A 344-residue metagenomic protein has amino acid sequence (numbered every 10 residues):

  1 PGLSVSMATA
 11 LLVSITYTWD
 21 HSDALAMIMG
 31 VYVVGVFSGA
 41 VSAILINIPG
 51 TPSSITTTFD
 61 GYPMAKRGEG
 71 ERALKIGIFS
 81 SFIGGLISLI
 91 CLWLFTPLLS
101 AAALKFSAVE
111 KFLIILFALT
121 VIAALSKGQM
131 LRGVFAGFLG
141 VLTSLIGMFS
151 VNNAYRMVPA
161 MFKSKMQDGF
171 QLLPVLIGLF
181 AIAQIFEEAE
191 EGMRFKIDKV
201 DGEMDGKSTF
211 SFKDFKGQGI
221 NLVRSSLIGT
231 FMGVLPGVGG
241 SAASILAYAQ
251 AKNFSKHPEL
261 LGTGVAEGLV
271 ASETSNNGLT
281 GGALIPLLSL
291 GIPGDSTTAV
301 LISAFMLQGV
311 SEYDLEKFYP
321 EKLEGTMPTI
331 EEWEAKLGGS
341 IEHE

Functional and structural regions predicted by a protein language model:
P1-A24, P97-S100, L104, P159-V265: Helix-loop-helix hairpins and the membrane-proximal interhelical loops of multi-pass alpha-helical transport proteins
P1-T9, D23, I44-T57, F106-K111 (+2 more regions): Short, non-helical or kinked segments that cap or interrupt transmembrane helices
P1-V5, G35-N47, I122-K127, S226-V238 (+1 more regions): Transmembrane alpha-helix interface/packing and boundary motifs in multi-pass membrane proteins, characterized by
L11, L45-A73, L98, D201-E203 (+3 more regions): Flexible loop linkers connecting adjacent transmembrane helices in multi-pass alpha-helical membrane transporters
L12, T16, A26, G30-S42 (+16 more regions): Alpha-helical transmembrane segments in multi-pass membrane proteins
S22-A26, M64-S80, K256-G268: Membrane-interface alpha-helices at helix entry/exit sites of multi-pass transporters
Y32-A43, T51, V265-L290, E312-E324 (+1 more regions): A structural-propensity feature for long, helix-poor, extended segments
L74-M193, L307-E324, P328-A335, E344: Membrane-embedded alpha-helical modules
